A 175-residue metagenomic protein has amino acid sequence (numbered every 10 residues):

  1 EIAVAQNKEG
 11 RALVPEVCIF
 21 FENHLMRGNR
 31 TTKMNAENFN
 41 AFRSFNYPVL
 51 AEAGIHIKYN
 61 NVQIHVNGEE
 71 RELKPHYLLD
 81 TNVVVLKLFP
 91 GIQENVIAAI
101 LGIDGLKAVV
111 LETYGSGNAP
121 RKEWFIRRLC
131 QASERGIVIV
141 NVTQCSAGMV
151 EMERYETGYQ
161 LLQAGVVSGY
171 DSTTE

Functional and structural regions predicted by a protein language model:
E1-I2, H24, V49, A99 (+2 more regions): Alpha-helical scaffold segments in soluble metabolic enzymes
A3-G10, A53-H56, I103-D104, E112 (+2 more regions): Change "in soluble alpha/beta enzymes" to "in soluble alpha/beta proteins
V4-N40, S168-E175: A charged, well-structured terminal subsegment
Q6-N7, E16, A51, K107-A108 (+2 more regions): Generic hydrophobic/packing signal
C18, R27-S116, R121: Accessory alpha-helical/coil subdomains and C-terminal extensions that flank or cap enzyme catalytic cores
H24, P90, S146: Short, glycine/serine-rich, charged loops/turns that create anion-binding and catalytic segments at active sites
T113-E175: C-terminal non-catalytic interaction/assembly regions of soluble proteins
